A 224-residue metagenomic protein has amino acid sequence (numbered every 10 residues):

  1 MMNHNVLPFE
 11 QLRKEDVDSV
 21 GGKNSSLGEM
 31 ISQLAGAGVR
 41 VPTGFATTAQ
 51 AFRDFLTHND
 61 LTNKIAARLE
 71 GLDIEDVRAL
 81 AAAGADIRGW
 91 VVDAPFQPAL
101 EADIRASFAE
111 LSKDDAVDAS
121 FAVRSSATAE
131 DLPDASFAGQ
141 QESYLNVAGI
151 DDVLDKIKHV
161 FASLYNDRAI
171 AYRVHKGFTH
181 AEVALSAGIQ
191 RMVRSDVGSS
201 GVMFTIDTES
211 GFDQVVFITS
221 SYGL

Functional and structural regions predicted by a protein language model:
M1-G188: N-terminal beta-alpha lobe that positions the nucleotide/phosphoryl donor in ATP/NTP-coupled carboxylate activation
V117, S195-D196, S210: Short flexible coil/turn linkers enriched for glycine and charged/polar residues that connect secondary-structure
A127, R191-V193, T208, Y222: Short, flexible loop/turn elements at secondary-structure junctions
E130-D131, D196, G223-L224: Short, acidic Gly/Pro/Ser/Thr-rich loop/turn segments
A135, L145-N146, K156-I157, S199-T208 (+1 more regions): Beta-strand scaffold of nucleotide-dependent catalytic cores
T179-I206: Structured beta-strand/loop patches that form or line metal/cofactor-binding pockets in enzymes
